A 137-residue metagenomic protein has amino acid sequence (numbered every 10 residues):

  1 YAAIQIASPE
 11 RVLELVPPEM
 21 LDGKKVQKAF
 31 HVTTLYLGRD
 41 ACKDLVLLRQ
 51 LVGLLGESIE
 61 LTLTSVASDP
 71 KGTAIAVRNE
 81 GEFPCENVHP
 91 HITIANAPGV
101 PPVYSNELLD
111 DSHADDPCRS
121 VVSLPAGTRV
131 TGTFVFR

Functional and structural regions predicted by a protein language model:
Y1-R137: Histidine-dependent nucleotide/RNA phosphoesterase domain, centered on the 2H-phosphoesterase fold with its duplicated
